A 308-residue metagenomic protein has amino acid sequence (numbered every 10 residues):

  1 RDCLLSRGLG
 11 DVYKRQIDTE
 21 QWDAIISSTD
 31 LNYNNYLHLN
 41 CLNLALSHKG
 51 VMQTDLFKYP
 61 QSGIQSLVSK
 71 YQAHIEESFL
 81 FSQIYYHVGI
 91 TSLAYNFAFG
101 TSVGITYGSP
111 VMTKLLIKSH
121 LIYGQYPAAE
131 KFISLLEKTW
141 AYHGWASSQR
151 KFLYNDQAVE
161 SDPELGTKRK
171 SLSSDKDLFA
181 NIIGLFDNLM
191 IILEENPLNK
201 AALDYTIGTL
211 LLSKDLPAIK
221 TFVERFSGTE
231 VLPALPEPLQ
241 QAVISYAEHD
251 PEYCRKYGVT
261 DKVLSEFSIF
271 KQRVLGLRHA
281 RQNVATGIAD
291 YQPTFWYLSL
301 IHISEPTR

Functional and structural regions predicted by a protein language model:
R1, I17-T19, S62, Y71 (+9 more regions): Ser/Thr/Asn(+Pro)-rich, low-complexity disordered segments
D2-Y13, I301-R308: Single conserved hydrophobic/aromatic residue that forms the stacking wall/gate of nucleotide- or nucleobase-binding
L5, T139, S213, T229 (+2 more regions): Surface-exposed polar/charged interaction patches
R7, D11-R169, E194-E195, N199-S213: Soluble catalytic regions of membrane-associated enzymes that act on cell-envelope and secretory-pathway components
I192, Y253-S304: Terminal, low-structured helical/coil segments at or just beyond the last alpha-helical repeat
